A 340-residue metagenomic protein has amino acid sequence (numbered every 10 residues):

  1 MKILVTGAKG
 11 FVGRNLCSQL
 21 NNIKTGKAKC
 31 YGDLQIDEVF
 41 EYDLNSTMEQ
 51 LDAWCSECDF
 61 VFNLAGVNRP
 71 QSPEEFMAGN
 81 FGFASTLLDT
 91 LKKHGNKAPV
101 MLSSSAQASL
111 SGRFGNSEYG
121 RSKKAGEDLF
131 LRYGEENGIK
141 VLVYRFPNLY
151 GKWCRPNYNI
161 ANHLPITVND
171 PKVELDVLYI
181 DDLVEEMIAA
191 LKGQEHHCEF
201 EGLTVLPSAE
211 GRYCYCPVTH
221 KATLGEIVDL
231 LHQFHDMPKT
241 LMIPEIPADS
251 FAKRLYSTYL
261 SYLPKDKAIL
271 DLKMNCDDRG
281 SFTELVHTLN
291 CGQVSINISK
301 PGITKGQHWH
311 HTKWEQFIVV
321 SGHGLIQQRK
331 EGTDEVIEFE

Functional and structural regions predicted by a protein language model:
M1-G26: N-terminal Rossmann NAD(P)H-binding glycine-rich loop of SDR-like oxidoreductase domains
T47-N80, K92, Q107-F114: NAD(P)H-binding glycine-rich loop region in Rossmannoid oxidoreductase-like domains and their noncatalytic homologs
Q71-V100, K124-L129: NAD(P)-cofactor binding segment of oxidoreductase domains
S85-G120, N137, V141-Y144: Conserved Rossmann-fold NAD(P)-dependent oxidoreductase catalytic core, especially the SDR/UDP-sugar
L131-W153: Conserved beta-loop-beta element that borders a ligand/cofactor-binding pocket
N159-L178, C198, P207-E210, C216: A conserved pocket-lining segment of Rossmann-fold NAD(P)-dependent short-chain dehydrogenase/reductase
G193-M274: Mid/C-terminal beta-alpha module of Rossmann-like enzyme folds, strongest in SDR-family dehydrogenases/epimerases
A268-Q307, K313: A short glycine-rich, His/Asp/Glu-containing loop-to-beta-strand
